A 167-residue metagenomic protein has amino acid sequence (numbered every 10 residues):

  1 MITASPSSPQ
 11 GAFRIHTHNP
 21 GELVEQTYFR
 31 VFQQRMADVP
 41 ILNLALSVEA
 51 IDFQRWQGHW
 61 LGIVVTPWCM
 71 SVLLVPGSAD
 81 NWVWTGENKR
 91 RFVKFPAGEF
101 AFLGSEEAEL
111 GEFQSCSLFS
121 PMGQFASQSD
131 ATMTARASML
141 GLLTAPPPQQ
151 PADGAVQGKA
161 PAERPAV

Functional and structural regions predicted by a protein language model:
M1-L61, V65: Charge-rich, low-complexity N-terminal segments
I51-Q54, G62-V75, E87-R90, K94-A97: N-terminal accessory interaction module
V75-W82, R91, F100-E106: Boundary segments of small protein-protein interaction reader/adaptor domains
K94-M122: Short acidic, glycine/tyrosine-flanked loop/strand segments centered on an H-E-D-like triad
A137-Q149: Short arginine-rich
P147-V167: Short terminal or interdomain "cap/linker" segment that borders an active site or interface and mediates
